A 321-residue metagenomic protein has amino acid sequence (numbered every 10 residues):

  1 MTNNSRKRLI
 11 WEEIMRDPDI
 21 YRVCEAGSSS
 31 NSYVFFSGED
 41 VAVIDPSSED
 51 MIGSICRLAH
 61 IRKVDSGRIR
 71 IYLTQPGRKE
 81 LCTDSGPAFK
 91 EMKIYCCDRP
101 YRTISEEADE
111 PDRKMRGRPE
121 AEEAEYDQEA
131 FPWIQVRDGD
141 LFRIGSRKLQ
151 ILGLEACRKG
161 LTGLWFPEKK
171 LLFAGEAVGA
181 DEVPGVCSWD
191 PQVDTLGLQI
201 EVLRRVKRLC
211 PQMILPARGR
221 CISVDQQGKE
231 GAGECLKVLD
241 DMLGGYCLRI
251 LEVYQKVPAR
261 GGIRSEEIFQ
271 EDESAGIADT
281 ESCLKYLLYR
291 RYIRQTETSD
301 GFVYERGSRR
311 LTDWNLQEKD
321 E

Functional and structural regions predicted by a protein language model:
R6-R62, G163-E176: Conserved beta-strand hairpin/beta-sheet module of binuclear metal-dependent hydrolase folds, prominently
I20-A26, Q150-G153, I268: Short beta-strand segments that buttress and anchor functional surface loops
E25-S28, I134, E155-R158: A short catalytic or substrate-binding loop motif that flags glycine-/basic-rich loops and adjacent residues that bind
A42-I44, L73, I94, L171-F173 (+1 more regions): Residue-level marker for buried hydrophobic side chains located in beta-strands that build the well-ordered beta-sheet
S48-D50, K148, L152-V238, G244: Metallo-beta-lactamase
D50-I55, A59-F142: Active-site HxH/HxHxD metal-binding segment of metal-dependent hydrolases
C82, Q199, T280: Aromatic/hydrophobic pocket-lining residues that form the small-molecule binding cavity in soluble enzyme cores
L248-E321: C-terminal regulatory/interaction regions
